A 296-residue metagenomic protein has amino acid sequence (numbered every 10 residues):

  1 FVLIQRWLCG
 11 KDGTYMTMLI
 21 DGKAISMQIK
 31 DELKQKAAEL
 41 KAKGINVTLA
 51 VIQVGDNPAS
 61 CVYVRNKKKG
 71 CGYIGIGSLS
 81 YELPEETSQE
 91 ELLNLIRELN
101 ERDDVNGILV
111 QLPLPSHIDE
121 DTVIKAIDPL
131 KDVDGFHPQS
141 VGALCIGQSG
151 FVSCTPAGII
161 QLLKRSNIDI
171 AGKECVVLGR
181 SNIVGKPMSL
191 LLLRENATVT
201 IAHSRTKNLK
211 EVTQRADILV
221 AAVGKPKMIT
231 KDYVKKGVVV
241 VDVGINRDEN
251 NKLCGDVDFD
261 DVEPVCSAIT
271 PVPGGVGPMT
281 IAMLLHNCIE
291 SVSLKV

Functional and structural regions predicted by a protein language model:
M16-I45: Positively charged, low-complexity intrinsically disordered leader regions
V54-K68, G150-Y233, V239, C254-V257: Glycine-rich phosphate/diphosphate-binding loop of Rossmann-like nucleotide-binding domains
C71-E85, V199-I201: Short beta-strand elements in bilobed, periplasmic/extracellular small-molecule ligand-binding domains
E91-D103: Short, well-structured alpha-helical segments in soluble
D104-P115, D119-T122, A216-D248: Glycine-rich phosphate-binding loop
L109-I170: Anion-binding alpha/beta catalytic cores of soluble intermediary-metabolism enzymes, centered on
V123, G244-L294: Rossmann-fold NAD(P)-binding glycine/threonine-rich loop
